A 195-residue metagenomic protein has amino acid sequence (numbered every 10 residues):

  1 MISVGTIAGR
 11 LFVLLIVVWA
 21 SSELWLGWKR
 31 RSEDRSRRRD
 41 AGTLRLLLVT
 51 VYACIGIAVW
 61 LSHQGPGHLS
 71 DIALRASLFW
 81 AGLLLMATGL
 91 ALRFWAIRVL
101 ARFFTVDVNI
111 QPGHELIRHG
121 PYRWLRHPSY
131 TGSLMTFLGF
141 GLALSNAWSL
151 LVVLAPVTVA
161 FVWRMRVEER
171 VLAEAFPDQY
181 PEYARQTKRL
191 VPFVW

Functional and structural regions predicted by a protein language model:
M1-P112, R118, T136-W195: Membrane-anchoring alpha-helices and their flanking helix-loop junctions
H119, R123-T131: Histidine-centered phosphotransfer motif of kinases
